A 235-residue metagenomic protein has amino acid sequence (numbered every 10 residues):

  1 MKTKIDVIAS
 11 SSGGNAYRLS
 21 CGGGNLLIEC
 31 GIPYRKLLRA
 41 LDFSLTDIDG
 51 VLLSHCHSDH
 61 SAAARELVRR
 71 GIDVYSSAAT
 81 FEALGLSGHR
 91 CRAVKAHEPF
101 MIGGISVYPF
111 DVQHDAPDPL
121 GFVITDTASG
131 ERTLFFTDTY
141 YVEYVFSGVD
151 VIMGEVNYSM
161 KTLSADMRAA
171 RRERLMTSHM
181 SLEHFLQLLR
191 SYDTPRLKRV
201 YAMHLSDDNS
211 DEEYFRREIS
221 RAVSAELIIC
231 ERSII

Functional and structural regions predicted by a protein language model:
M1-F43, L120-D138, V151: Conserved beta-strand hairpin/beta-sheet module of binuclear metal-dependent hydrolase folds, prominently
I8-S10, C30-I32, C56, V112-D115 (+3 more regions): Active-site metal-binding loops of divalent metal-dependent hydrolases
P33-A79: Active-site metal-binding motif and surrounding structural segment of the metallo-beta-lactamase
C56-S61, E82-A83, A116-P117, V142-Y144 (+2 more regions): Active-site environment of divalent metal-dependent phosphoester hydrolases
A62-G71, G85-L86, S210-E218: Metal-dependent catalytic neighborhoods of phosphoester/phosphodiester hydrolases
I72, S87-A96, G104-V107, V149-G154 (+1 more regions): Active-site regions of enzymes building and remodeling cell-envelope glycoconjugates
E98-E155: Catalytic core of the metallo-beta-lactamase
S147-I235: Cap/insert and terminal regions of metallo-dependent hydrolase folds
